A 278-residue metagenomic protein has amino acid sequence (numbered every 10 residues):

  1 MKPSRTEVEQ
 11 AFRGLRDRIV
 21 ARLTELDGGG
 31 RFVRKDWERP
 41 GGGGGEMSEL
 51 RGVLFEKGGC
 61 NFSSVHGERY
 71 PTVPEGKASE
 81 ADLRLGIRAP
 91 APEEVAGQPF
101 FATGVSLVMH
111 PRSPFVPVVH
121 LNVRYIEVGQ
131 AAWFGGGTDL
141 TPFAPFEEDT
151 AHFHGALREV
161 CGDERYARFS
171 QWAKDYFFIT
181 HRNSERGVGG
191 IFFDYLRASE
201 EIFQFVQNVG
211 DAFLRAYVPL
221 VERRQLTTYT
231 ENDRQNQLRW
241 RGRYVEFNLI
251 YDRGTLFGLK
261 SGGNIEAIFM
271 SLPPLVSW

Functional and structural regions predicted by a protein language model:
K2-G86, E200-I250: Gly/Pro-rich turn-and-neighbor structural signature
S4, S113, G129, L140-F146 (+2 more regions): A generic structural motif
E46-G136: Internal mixed beta-strand/loop scaffold within catalytic domains of large alpha/beta enzymes
G58-G59, F101-T103, A132-D139, S184-A198 (+1 more regions): Glycine-rich, often proline-containing surface loops adjacent to acidic residues and nearby aromatics that form
Y70, F115-V116, T228, R253-F257: Flexible loop/turn segments at secondary-structure boundaries
P111, T255-W278: Long, contiguous binding/interaction regions
G129-W172: Compact, glycine/acidic-enriched structural inserts
R158-F205, P219-E222: Long, charged, mostly alpha-helical binding arms that flank functional sites
